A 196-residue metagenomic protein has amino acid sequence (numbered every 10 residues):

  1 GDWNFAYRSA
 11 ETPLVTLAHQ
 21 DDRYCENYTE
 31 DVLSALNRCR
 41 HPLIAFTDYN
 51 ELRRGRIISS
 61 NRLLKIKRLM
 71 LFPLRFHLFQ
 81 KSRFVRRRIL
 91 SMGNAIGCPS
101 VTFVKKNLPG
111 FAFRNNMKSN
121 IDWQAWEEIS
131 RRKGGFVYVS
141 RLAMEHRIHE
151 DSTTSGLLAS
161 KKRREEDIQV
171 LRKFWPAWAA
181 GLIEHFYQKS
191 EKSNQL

Functional and structural regions predicted by a protein language model:
G1-A10: Glycine-rich, basic loop-to-helix element that forms the pyrophosphate-binding segment of sugar-nucleotide handling
N4-F5, Q124, A143, Q169: Active-site phosphate/pyrophosphate-handling residues
V15: Short aromatic/hydrophobic "clamp" motif used to bind/position activated sugar donors
H19-R23, D48: The conserved acidic donor/metal-binding loop of glycosyltransferases
N27-I66: Conserved donor NDP-sugar-binding/catalytic core segment of glycosyltransferases
L71-F84, G135, A159-L196: C-terminal, non-catalytic tails of nucleotide-sugar-dependent glycosyltransferases
F72-R163: Conserved nucleotide-sugar donor-binding catalytic segment
